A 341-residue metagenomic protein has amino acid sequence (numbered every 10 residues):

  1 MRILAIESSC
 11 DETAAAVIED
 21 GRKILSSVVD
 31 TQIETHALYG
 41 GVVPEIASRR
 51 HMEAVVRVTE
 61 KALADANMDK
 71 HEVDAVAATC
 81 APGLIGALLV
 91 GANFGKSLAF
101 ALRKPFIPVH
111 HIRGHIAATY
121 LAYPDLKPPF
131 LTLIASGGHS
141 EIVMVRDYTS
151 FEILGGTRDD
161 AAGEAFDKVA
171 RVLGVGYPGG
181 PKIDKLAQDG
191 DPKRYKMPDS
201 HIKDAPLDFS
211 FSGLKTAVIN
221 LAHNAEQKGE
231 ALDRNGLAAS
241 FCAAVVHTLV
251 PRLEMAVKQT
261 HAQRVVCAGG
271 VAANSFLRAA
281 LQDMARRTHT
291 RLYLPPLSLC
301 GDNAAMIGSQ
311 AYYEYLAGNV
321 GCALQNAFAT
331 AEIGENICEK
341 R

Functional and structural regions predicted by a protein language model:
M1, V109-L131, Q310: Conserved phosphate-binding catalytic cores of ATP/NTP-utilizing and phosphoryl-transfer enzymes
R2-P82, H111, H115: N-terminal beta-alpha supersecondary unit
T13-E19, T132-I134, S140-M144: Short beta-strand scaffold segments in enzyme catalytic cores
A78-K104, S275-M284: Short Gly/Thr/Asp-enriched flexible loops that form oxyanion-binding sites at enzyme active sites
P108-V109, Q282-I307: Conserved phosphate-binding/catalytic loops in two-lobed NTP-binding clefts
P124, D147-D189, K215-N224: Glycine-rich phosphate-binding loop plus the immediately following alpha-helix
K185-V265, N274-T288, Y315-G318, E335-R341: A contiguous, well-structured pocket-lining segment that forms one wall/lid of small-molecule binding clefts in soluble
P295-G334: Glycine-rich phosphate-binding/hydrolytic loop that grips phosphoryl groups
